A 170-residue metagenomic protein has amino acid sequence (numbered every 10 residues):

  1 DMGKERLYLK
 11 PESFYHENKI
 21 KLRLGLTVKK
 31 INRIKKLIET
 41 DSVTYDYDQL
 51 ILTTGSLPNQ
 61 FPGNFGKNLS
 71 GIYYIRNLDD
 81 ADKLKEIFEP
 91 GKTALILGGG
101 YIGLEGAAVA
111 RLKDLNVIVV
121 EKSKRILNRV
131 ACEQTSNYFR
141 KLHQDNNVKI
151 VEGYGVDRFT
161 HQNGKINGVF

Functional and structural regions predicted by a protein language model:
D1, K67-G71, K113, S136: Glycine-rich, phosphate-binding/catalytic loops in enzymes
D1-Y8: Glycine-rich phosphate-binding loop and adjoining beta1-alpha1-beta2 segment of Rossmann-like nucleotide-binding folds
Y8-L95, R158, G168-F170: FAD-binding core/adjacent interface of flavoenzyme oxidoreductases
S13, A108, R140-K141: Alpha-helical segments flanking ligand/cofactor-binding loops in enzyme cores
H16-N18, R111, Q144: Short polybasic/polar patches that bind polyanions
R23-E39, Y45, K113-F170: A Rossmann-like FAD-binding core segment of flavoenzymes
K83-A131: Rossmann-like NAD(P)H-binding beta-loop-alpha module
